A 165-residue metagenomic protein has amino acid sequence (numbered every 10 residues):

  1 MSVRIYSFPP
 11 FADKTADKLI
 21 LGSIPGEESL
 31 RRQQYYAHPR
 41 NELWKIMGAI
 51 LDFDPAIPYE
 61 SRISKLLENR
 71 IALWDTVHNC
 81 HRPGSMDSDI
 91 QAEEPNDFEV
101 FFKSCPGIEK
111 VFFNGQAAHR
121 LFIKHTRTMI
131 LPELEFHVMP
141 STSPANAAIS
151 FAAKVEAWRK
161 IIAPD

Functional and structural regions predicted by a protein language model:
S2-P9, D13, D17, H38-P39 (+2 more regions): C-terminal capping/extension of enzyme domains
D17-S23: Short, hydrophobic/glycine-enriched beta-strand segments
P25-E27, E42, H78-H81, A117-H119 (+1 more regions): Short, solvent-exposed loop/turn segments at secondary-structure junctions
E28-D89: Short, surface-exposed acidic-centric catalytic microdomains
E68-R120: Internal catalytic-core helix/loop-beta-alpha segment that presents or stabilizes conserved functional determinants
